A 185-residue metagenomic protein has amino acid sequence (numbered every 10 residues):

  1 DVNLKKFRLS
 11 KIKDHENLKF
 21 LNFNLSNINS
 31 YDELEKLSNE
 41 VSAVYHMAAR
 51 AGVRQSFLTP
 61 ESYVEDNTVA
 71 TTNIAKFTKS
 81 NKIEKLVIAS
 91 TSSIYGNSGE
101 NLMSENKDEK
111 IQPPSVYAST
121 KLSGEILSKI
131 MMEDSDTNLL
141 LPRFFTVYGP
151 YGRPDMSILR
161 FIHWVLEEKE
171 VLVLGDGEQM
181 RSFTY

Functional and structural regions predicted by a protein language model:
D1-F145: N-terminal Rossmann-like NAD(P)+-binding domain of SDR-like oxidoreductases, especially those catalyzing
N27-S30, P154, S182: Alpha-helix N-cap/loop-to-helix initiation residues
S56, D108-Q112, L139-T146, P150 (+1 more regions): A conserved pocket-lining segment of Rossmann-fold NAD(P)-dependent short-chain dehydrogenase/reductase
N97-G99, P150-M156: Short beta-loop-alpha junction of Rossmann-like oxidoreductase domains
